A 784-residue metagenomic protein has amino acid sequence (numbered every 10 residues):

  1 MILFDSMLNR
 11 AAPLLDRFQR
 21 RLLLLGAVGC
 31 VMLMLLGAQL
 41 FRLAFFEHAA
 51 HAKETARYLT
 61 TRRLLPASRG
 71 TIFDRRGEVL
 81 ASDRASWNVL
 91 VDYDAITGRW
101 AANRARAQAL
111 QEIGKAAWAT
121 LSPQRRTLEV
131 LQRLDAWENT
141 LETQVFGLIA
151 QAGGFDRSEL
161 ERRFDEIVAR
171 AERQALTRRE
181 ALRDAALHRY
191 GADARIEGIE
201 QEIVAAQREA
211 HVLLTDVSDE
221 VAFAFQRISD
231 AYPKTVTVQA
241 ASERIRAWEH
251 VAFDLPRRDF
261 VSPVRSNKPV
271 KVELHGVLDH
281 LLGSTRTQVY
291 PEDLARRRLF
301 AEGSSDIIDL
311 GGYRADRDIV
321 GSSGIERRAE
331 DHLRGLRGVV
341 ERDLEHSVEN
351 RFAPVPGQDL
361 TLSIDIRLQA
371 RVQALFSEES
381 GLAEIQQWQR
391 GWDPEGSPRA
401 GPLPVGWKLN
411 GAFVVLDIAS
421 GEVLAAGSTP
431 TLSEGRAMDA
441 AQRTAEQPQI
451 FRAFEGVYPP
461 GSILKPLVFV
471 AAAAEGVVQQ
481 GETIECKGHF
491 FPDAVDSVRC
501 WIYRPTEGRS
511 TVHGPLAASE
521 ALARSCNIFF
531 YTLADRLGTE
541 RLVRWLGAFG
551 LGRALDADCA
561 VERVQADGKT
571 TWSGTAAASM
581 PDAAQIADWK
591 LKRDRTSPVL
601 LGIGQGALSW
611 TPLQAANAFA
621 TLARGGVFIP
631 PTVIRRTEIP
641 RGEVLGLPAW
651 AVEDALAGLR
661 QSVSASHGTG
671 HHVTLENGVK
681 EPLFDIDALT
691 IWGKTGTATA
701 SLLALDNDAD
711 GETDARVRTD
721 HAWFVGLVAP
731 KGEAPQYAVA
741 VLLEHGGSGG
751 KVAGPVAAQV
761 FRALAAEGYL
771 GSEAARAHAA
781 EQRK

Functional and structural regions predicted by a protein language model:
M1-P354, I366, F376-A412, I418 (+2 more regions): Membrane-proximal periplasmic segments of bacterial cell-envelope enzymes, especially penicillin-binding proteins
I2-S6, G335-D359, I364-L368, Q389-I463 (+3 more regions): Beta-lactam-recognizing serine transpeptidase/beta-lactamase-like catalytic domain environment
A44, G153, T285, E475 (+2 more regions): Conserved NTP-handling cores and scaffolds of large molecular machines
A95, L743-G747: A generic structural motif
I319, G747-K751: Ordered, soluble secondary-structure elements with a strong preference for glycine-centered loop motifs and nearby
I639-E643, P755-K784: Short, gly/Ser/Thr-rich active-site loops of penicillin-recognizing serine hydrolases
